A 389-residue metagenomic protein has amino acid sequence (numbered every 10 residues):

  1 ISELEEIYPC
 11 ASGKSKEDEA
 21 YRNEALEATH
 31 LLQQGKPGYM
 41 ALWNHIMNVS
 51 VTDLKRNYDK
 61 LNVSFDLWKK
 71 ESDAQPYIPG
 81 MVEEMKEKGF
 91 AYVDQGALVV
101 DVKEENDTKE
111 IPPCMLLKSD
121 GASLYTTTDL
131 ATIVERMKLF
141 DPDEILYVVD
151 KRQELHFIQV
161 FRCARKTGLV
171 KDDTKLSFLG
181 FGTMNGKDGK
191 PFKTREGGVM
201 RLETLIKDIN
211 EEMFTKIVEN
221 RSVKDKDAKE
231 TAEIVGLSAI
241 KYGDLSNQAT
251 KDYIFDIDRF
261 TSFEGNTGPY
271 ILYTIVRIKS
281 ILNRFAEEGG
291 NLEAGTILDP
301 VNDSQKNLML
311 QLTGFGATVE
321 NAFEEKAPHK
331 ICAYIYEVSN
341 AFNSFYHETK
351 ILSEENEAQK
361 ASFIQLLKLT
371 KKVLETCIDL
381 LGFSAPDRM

Functional and structural regions predicted by a protein language model:
I1-M389: NTP-dependent nucleotidyl-transfer catalytic core
